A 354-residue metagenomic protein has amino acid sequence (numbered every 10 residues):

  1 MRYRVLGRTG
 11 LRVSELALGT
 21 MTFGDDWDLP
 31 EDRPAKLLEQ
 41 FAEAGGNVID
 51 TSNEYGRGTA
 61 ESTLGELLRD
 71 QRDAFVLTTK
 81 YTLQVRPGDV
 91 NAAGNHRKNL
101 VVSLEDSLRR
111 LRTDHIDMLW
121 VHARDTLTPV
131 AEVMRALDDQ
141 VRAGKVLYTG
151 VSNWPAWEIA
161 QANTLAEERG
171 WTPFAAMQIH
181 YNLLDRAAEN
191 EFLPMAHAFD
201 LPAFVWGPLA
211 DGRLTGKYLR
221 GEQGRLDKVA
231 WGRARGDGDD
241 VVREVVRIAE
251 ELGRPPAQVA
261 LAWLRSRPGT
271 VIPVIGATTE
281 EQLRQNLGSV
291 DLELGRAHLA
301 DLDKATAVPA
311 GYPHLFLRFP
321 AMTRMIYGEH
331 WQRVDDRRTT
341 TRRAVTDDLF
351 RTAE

Functional and structural regions predicted by a protein language model:
M1-F75, A210, A344-E354: N-terminal binding-site loop/beta-alpha segment at the start of enzyme catalytic domains that lines or forms
L6, L18, P34, I49 (+13 more regions): Conserved, mostly hydrophobic/aromatic
L11-L16, G45-N47, Q71-F75, T113-D117 (+5 more regions): Short, well-ordered coil/turn segments that N-cap beta-strands
M21, S52-E54, K80-Q84, V121-R124 (+4 more regions): Active-site beta-loop-alpha junctions enriched in small/polar residues
M21-D25, Q84-N91, Q282-Q285: A short acidic, helix-capping loop that chelates divalent metal ions and anchors anionic groups
W27, E39, E43, P87-L184 (+2 more regions): Glycine/proline-rich, positively charged, aromatic-decorated active-site loop/lid region on the catalytic face
A188-Q223, P255: Aromatic-lined glycan-binding groove of carbohydrate-active enzymes
A198, G224-R247, E251, S266 (+2 more regions): Terminal-tail/helix-coil boundary detector
